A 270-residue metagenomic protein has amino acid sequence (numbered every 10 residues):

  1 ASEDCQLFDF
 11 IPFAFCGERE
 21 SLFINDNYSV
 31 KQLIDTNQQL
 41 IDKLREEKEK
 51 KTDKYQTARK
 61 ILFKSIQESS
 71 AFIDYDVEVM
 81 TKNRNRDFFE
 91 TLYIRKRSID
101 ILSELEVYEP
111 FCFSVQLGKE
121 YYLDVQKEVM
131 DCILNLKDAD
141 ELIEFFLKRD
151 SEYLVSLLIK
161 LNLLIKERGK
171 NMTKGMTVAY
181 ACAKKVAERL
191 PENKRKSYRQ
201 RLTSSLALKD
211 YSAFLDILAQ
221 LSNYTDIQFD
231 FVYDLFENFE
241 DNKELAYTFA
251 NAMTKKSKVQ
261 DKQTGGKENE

Functional and structural regions predicted by a protein language model:
E3-E141: Domain-exit/linker segments immediately C-terminal to small folded modules
F89-E270: Long, contiguous all-alpha helical interaction modules
